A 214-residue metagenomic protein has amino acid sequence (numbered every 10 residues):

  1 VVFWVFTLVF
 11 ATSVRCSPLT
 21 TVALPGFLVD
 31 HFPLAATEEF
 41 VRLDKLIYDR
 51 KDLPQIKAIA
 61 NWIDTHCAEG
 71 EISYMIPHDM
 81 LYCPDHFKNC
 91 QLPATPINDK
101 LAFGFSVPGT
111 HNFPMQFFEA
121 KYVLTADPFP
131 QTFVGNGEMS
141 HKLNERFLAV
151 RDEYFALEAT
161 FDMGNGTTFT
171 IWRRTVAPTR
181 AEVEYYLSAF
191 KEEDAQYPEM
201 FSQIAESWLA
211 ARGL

Functional and structural regions predicted by a protein language model:
V1-F32: Signature aromatic-anchored transmembrane alpha helix within multi-pass, membrane-resident enzymes that catalyze glycan
F27, H31-D44: The feature marks a conserved, polyanion-engaging helical scaffold used by nucleic-acid processing enzymes and innate
E39-I76, M80, D85, N89-L214: C-terminal luminal/periplasmic domains and tails of membrane-associated envelope-modifying transferases
